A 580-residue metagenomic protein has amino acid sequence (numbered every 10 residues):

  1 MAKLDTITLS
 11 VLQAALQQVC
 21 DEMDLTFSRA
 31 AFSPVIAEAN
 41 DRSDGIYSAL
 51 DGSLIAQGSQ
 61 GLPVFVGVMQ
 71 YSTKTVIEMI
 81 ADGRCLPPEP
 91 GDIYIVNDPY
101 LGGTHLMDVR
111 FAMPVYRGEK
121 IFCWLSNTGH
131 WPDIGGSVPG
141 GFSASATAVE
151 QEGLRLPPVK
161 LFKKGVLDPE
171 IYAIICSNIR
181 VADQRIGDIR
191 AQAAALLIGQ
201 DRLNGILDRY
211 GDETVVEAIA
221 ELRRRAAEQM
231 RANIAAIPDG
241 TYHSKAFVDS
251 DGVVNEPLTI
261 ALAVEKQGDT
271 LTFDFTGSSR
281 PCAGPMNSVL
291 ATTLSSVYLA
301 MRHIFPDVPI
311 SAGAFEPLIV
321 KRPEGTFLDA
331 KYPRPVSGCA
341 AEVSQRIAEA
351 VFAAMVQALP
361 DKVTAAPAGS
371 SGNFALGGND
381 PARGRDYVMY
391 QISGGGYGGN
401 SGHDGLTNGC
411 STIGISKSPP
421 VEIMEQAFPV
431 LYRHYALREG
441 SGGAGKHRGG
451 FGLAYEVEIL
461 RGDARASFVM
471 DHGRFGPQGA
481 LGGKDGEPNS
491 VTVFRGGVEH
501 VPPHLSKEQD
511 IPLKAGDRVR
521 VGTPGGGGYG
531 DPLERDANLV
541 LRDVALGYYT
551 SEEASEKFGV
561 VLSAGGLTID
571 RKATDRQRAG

Functional and structural regions predicted by a protein language model:
M1-P90, D98-R117, I121-G580: Glycine/proline-enriched, intrinsically flexible loops and inter-domain linkers
I93: Glycine-rich phosphate-binding loop of nucleotide-binding enzymes
